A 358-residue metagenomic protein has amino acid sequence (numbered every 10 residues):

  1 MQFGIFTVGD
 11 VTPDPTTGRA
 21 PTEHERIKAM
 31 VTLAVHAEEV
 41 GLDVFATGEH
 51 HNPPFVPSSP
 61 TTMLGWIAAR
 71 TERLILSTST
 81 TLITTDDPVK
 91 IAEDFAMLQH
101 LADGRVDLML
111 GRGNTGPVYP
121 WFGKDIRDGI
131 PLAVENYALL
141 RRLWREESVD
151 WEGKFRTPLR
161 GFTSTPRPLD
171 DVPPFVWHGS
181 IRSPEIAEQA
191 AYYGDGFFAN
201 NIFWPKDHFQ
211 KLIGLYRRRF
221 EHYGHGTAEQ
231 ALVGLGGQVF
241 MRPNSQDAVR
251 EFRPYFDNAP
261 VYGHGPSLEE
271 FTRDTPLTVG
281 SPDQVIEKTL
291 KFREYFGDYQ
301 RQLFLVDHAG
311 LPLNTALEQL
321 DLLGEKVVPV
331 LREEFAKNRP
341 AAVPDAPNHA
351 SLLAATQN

Functional and structural regions predicted by a protein language model:
M1-L76, P173-P174, A342-D345, A350 (+1 more regions): N-terminal beta1-alpha1-beta2 module of alpha/beta enzyme domains
M1-P21, T115-V118, T157-V172, H264-D274 (+1 more regions): N-terminal small/glycine-rich loop or linker at the start of catalytic domains across soluble metabolic enzymes
F3, G41, E49, I67 (+9 more regions): Conserved, mostly hydrophobic/aromatic
F3-T7, F45-T47, L76-T78, V106-L110 (+4 more regions): Hydrophobic faces of well-ordered beta-strands that scaffold small-molecule active sites in alpha/beta enzyme cores
P13-I27, T81-V89, V172-R182, D274-P282: Active-site mouth loops of central-metabolism enzymes
P15-T16, D87-D195, D207-Q210, G214 (+3 more regions): Internal, glycine-rich beta/alpha segment that forms the wall or movable "lid" of small-molecule/cofactor binding
V44-I67, L82, N114, N201-W204 (+1 more regions): Glycine-rich, proline-tolerant flexible connector loops at the mouths of alpha/beta enzymes
E185-A191, F209-R217, E221-V261: Aromatic-lined glycan-binding groove of carbohydrate-active enzymes
